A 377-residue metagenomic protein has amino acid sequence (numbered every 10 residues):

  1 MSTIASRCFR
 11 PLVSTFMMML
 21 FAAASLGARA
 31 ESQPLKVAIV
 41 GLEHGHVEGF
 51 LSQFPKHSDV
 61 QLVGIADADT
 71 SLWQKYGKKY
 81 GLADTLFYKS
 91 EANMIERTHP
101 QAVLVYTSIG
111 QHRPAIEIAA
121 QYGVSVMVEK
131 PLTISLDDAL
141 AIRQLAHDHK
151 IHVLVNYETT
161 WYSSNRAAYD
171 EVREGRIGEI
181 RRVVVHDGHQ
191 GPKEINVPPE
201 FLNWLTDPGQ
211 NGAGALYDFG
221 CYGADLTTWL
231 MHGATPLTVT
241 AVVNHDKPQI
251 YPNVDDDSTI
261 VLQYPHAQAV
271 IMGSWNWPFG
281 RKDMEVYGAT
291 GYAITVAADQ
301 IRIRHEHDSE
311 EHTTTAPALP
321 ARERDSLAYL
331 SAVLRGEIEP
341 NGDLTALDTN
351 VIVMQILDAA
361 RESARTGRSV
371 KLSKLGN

Functional and structural regions predicted by a protein language model:
M1-F9: N-terminal secretory signal peptides that target proteins for export/translocation
L12-A24: Bacterial N-terminal signal peptides
A28-Y80: N-terminal Rossmann-like dinucleotide-binding module
G45, T160-I250, G367: Predominantly a Rossmann-like dinucleotide-binding segment in NAD(P)-dependent oxidoreductases
D84-S90: Conserved SAM-binding strand-loop segment of SAM-dependent methyltransferases
R97, A102, S108-I109, R113-T160 (+1 more regions): Beta-strand-loop-alpha-helix segment that lines the small-molecule cofactor/substrate pocket of alpha/beta enzymes
A102-L104, A332-N377: C-terminal helix-rich "cap/oligomerization" subdomain common to oxidoreductases
G223-Q300, L327-E337, A359-A360, G376-N377: Contiguous beta-strand/loop segments that form the cofactor/metal-binding neighborhood of enzyme cores
